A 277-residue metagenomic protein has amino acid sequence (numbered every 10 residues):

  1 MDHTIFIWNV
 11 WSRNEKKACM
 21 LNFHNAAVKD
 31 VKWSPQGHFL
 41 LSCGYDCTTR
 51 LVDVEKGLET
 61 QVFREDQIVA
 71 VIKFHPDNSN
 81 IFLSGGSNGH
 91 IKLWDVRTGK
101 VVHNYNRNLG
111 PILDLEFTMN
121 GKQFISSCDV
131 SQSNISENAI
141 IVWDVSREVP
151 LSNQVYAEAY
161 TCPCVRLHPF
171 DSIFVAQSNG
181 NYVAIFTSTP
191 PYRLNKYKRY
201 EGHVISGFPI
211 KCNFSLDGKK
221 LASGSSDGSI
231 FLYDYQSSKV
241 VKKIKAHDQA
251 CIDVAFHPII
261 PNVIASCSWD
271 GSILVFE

Functional and structural regions predicted by a protein language model:
M1-D2, C43-D46, S84-N88, S127-V130 (+4 more regions): Conserved strand-to-loop turn within each blade of WD40 beta-propeller repeats
I5-N9, C43, T49-D53, I72 (+5 more regions): WD40-repeat beta-propellers
K16-C19, L58-Q61, V102-H103, L151-N153 (+2 more regions): A structural motif specific to WD40 beta-propellers
K17, A27, Q36, E59 (+12 more regions): WD40/WD-repeat beta-propeller blade-loop signature
L21-V28, F63-V69, N106-I112, V155-C162 (+2 more regions): WD40/WD-repeat beta-propeller blade N-cap
V31-G37, K73-S79, L109, E116-K122 (+4 more regions): Loop/turn segments within WD40 beta-propeller blades
G37-L41, R50, E59-Q61, N78-L83 (+9 more regions): Structural hallmark of WD40 beta-propellers
A255-E277: Blade-level signature of beta-propeller repeat domains, shared across WD40, Kelch, NHL, RCC1 and BNR/Asp-box propellers
